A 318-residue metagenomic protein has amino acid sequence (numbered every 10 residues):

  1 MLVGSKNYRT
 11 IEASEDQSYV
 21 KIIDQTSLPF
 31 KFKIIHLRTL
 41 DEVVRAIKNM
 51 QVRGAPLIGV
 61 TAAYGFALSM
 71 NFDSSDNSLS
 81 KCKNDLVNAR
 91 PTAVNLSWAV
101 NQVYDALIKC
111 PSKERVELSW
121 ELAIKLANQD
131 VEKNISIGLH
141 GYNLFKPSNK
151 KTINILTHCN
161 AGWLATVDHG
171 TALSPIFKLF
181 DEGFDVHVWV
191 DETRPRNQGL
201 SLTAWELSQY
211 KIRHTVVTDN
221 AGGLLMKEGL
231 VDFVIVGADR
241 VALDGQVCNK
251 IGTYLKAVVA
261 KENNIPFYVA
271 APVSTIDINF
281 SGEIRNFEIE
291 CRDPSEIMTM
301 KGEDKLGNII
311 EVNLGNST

Functional and structural regions predicted by a protein language model:
M1-D41, R45: Positively charged, low-complexity intrinsically disordered leader regions
L2-G4, I11-E15, S27, M50 (+12 more regions): Solvent-exposed alpha-helices and their adjacent loops that cap or buttress functional pockets in soluble metabolic
I23, T61, L156-N160, I235-G237 (+1 more regions): Short beta-strand segments
K31-E42, E117, E228-V236: Acidic-glycine-rich active-site phosphate/pyrophosphate-binding loop
I34-T39, G162-T166, L243-C248: Short, glycine-rich nucleotide/cofactor-binding loops
I35-Q51, N149, I153-I155, K301-T318: Short, hydrophobic/aliphatic alpha-helical segments
N49-H214: N-terminal active-site beta-alpha-beta segment that forms phosphate/nucleotide-binding and substrate-recognition loops
D185, T193-T318: Conserved phosphate- and dinucleotide-binding cores of soluble alpha/beta proteins, encompassing both enzyme active
